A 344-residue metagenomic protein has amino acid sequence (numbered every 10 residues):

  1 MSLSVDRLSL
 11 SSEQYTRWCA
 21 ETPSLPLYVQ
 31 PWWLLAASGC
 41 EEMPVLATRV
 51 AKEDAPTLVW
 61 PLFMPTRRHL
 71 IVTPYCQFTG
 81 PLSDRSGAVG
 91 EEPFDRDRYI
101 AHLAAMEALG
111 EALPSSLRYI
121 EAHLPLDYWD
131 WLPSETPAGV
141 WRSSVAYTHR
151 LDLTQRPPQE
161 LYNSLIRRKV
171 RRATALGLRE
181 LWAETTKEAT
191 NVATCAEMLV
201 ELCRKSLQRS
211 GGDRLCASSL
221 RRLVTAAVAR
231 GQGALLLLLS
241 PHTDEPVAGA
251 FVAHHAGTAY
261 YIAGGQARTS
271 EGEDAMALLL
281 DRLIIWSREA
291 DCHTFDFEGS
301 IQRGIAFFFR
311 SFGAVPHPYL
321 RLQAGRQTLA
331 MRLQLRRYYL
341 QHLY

Functional and structural regions predicted by a protein language model:
S2, L124-R179, T294, G299-Y344: Terminal substrate-recognition subdomain of acyl/acetyltransferases
L3-E53, L62-R68, D127-T148, R156-S270: A conserved beta-strand-loop-helix scaffold within acyl/acetyltransferase catalytic domains
E42-V45, P114-Y119, G233, C292: Short, high-confidence coil segments that cap the C-terminus of an alpha-helix and link into the following beta-strand
M64-G80: Conserved acyl-donor/pantetheine-binding loop and adjacent beta-alpha core of acyl/acetyltransferases and related
C76-R96, T154-R156, G264-E273: A short, internal acetyl-CoA/4′-phosphopantetheine-binding micro-motif in the GNAT/acyltransferase core
D95, R221-Q334: Aromatic (often tryptophan-rich) hydrophobic motifs at membrane interfaces
R96-L109: Well-ordered, non-membrane alpha-helical segments in soluble/globular domains
E111-D127: ATP-hydrolysis module of ASCE/P-loop NTPase motor domains, specifically the Walker B Asp-Glu catalytic pair
